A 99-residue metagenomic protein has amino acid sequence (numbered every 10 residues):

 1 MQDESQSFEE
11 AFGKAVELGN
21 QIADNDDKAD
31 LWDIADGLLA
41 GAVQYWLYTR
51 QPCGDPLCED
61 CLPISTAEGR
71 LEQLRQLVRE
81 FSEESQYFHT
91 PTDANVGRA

Functional and structural regions predicted by a protein language model:
M1-A99: Solvent-exposed interaction surfaces and binding hotspots enriched for charged
